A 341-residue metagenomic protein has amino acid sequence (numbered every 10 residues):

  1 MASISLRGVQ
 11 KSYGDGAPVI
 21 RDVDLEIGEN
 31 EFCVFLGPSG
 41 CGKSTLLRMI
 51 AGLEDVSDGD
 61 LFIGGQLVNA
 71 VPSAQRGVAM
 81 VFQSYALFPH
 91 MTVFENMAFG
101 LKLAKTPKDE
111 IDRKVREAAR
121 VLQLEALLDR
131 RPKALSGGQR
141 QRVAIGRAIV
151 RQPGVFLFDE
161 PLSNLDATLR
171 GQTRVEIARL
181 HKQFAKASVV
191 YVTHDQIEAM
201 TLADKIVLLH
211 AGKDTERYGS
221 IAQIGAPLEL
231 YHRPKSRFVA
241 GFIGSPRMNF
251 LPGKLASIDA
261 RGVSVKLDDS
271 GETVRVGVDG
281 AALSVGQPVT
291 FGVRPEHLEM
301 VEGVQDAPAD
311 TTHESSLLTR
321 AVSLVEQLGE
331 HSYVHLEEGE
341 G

Functional and structural regions predicted by a protein language model:
M1-A167: ABC family nucleotide-binding domain
V9, Q66, S270-E272, G341: Well-ordered beta-strand scaffold positions
C33, N69, F88, E125 (+6 more regions): Nucleotide phosphate-binding site architecture
D166-R179, I197: Conserved D-loop/post-Walker B switch-helix segment of ABC ATPase nucleotide-binding domains
T173-Y191: Conserved catalytic loops of ABC-family nucleotide-binding domains
H194-S270: Internal alpha/beta loop-helix hairpins
H232, D259, D268-Y333: Glycine/charge-rich catalytic "coupling/switch" loops of P-loop NTPases
